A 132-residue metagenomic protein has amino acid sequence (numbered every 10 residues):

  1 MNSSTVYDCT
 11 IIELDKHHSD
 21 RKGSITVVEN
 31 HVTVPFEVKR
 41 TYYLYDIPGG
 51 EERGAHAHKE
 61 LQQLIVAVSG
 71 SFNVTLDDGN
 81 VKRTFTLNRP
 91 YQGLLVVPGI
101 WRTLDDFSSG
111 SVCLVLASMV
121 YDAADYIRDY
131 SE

Functional and structural regions predicted by a protein language model:
M1-Q92, D105, D122-S131: Non-catalytic, conserved peripheral segments adjacent to functional cores
L87-P90, V97-Y121: Ligand-binding loop in jelly-roll beta-barrel domains
V97-G99, D129-E132: An exposure/low-complexity boundary signal
